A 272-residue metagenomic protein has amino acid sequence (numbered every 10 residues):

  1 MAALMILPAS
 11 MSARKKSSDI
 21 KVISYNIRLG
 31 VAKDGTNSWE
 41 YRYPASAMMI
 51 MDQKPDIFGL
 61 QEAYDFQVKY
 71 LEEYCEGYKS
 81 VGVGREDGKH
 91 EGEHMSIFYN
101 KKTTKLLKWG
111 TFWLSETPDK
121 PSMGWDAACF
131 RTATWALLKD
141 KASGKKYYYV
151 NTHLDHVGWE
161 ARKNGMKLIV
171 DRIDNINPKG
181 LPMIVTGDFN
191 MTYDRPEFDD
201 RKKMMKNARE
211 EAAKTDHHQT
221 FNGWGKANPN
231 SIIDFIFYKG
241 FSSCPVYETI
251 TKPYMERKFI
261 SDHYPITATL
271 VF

Functional and structural regions predicted by a protein language model:
M1-P8: Bacterial N-terminal signal peptides
S10-Y74, D87-G92, K167, F272: N-terminal, active-site-proximal structural segment of metallo-dependent hydrolase catalytic domains
D19-V31, M95, L107-F112, K145-D155: Active-site-proximal beta-strand elements of phosphoester/diester hydrolases
S24-P44, H90, L114-A128, D155-G158 (+1 more regions): Acidic/histidine-rich helix-loop elements that form or flank divalent-metal/phosphate-binding sites at the catalytic
R28, Y64, H153-D155, F189-T192 (+2 more regions): Catalytic metal-binding/acid-base residues of hydrolase active sites
I57-Y148, S243-I250: Structured beta-strand-rich core segments of catalytic domains in phosphoester-bond hydrolases
F58-Q61, G82-V83, I184-D188, N207-E210: Active-site neighborhood of phospho(di)ester-bond hydrolases with catalytic His/Asp-centered motifs
E160, N164, I173-M183, M191-F272: Metal-dependent phosphoester-hydrolase catalytic domains
